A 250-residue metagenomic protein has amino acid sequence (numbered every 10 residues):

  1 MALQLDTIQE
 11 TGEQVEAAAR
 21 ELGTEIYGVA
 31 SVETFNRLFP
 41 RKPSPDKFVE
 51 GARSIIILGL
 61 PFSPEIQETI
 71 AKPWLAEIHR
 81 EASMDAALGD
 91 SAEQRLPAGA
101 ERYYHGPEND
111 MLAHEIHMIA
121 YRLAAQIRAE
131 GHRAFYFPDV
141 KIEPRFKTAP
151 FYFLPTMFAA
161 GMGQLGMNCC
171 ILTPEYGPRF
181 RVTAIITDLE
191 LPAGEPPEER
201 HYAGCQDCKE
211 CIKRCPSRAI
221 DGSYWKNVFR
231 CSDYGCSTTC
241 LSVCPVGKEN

Functional and structural regions predicted by a protein language model:
M1-E108: Non-catalytic, usually N-terminal nucleic-acid engagement modules in DNA/RNA processing proteins
L38, A86, E101-N250: Catalytic cores of enzyme domains
